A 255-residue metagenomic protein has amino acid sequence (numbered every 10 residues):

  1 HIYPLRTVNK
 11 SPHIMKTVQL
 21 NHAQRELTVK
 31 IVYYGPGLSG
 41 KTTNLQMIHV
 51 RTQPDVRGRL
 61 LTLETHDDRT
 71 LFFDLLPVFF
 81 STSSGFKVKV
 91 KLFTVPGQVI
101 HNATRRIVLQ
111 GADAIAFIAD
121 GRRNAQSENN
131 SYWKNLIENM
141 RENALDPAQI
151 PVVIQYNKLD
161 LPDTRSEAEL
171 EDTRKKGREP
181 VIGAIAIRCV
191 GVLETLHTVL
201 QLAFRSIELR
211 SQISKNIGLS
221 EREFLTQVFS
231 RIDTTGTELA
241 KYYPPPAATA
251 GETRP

Functional and structural regions predicted by a protein language model:
K16-L63: Conserved G1/Walker A P-loop phosphate-binding module
L38, Q98-V99, R122-N124, K158-P162 (+1 more regions): Conserved nucleotide-binding/hydrolysis micro-motifs of P-loop NTPases
L61-I100: Switch I (G2) and immediately adjacent beta-strands of P-loop GTPase domains
K91-T94, A116-D120, V153-N157, G183: Conserved beta-strand segments of the P-loop GTPase G domain that flank and frequently precede/overlap
N102-R123: Inter-motif core of Ras-like GTPase G domains
G121-K176: Conserved C-terminal guanine-recognition region of P-loop GTPase G domains, centered on the G4
D160-S211: Canonical P-loop GTPase G-domain recognition
V190, F204-R254: C-terminal-of-GTPase-core extension/linker across diverse P-loop GTPases
